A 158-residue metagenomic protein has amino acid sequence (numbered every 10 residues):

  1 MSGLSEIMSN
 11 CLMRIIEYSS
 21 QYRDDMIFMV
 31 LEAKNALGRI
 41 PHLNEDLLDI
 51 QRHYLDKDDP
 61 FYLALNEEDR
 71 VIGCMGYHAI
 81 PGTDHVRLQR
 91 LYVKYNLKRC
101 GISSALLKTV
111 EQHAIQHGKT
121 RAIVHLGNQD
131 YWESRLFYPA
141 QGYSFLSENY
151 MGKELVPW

Functional and structural regions predicted by a protein language model:
M1-N10: N-terminal amphipathic/basic-hydrophobic helices that include classical n-h-c signal peptides and signal-anchor
S9, N149-W158: Terminal substrate-recognition subdomain of acyl/acetyltransferases
C11, E17-Q89, K94, L107-T109 (+2 more regions): Acetyl-CoA-dependent GNAT
K98, I123-S134, G152, V156: Conserved beta-strand-loop-alpha-helix junction that forms the acyl-donor binding cleft
G101: Conserved G/P- and acidic residue-centered "switch" motifs that form tight phosphate/ATP-binding loops in soluble
L107, A114-G127: Conserved GNAT acetyl-CoA-binding A-motif
Y138, Y143: Conserved active-site tyrosine of GNAT-family acetyltransferases
